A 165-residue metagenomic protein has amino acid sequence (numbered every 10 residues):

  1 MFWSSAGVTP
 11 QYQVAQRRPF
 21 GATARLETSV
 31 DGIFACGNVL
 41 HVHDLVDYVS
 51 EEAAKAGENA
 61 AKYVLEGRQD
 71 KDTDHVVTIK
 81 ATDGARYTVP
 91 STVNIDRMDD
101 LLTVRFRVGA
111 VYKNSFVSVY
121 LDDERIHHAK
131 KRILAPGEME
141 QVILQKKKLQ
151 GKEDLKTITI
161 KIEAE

Functional and structural regions predicted by a protein language model:
M1-H43: FAD-site-proximal beta/loop scaffold in flavoenzymes
M1-Q13, I95-E165: C-terminal catalytic lobe of FAD-dependent flavoproteins
Q16-P19, V46-D47, E58-A61, K130-K131 (+2 more regions): Glycine-rich loops and low-complexity Gly/Arg-rich segments that provide flexible linkers or classic glycine-based
P19, L26, G32, V42 (+4 more regions): Generic structural signal for well-ordered, non-membrane alpha-helical segments in soluble metabolic enzymes
G21-L26, Y63-R68, L134-G137, K148-Q150: Short C-terminal domain-edge/linker segments immediately following a structured domain
A22-I33, R68-V77, E153-L155: Low-complexity, flexible helical/coil segments
C36-T82: A conserved FAD-binding loop/helix module that cradles the flavin
R68-Y112: Surface beta-strand/loop "capping" patches
